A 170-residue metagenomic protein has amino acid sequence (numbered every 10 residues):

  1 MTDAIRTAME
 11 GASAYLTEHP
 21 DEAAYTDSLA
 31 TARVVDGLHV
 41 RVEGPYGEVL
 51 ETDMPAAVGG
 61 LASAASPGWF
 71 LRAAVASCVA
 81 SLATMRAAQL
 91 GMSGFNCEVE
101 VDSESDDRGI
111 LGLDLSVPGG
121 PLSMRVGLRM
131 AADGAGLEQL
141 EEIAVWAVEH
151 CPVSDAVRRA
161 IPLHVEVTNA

Functional and structural regions predicted by a protein language model:
M1-A73, M85-A170: Extended beta-strand/beta-hairpin segments
A74-V79: Alpha-helical metal-binding/catalytic segments enriched in His/Glu/Asp
